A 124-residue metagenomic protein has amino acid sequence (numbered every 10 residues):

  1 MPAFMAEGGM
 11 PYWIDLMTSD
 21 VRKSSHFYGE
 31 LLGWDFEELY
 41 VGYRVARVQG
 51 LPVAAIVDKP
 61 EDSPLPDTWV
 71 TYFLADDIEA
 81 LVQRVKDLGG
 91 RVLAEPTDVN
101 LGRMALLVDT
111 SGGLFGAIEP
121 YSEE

Functional and structural regions predicted by a protein language model:
M1-E7, V82, K86-E124: Vicinal oxygen chelate
M1-M5, T18, A55-P60: Short amphipathic alpha-helical segments, especially helix-boundary/capping motifs
P2-A3, Y12, E38, K59 (+1 more regions): Generic detector of short alpha-helix boundary/capping microenvironments and adjacent low-complexity segments
A6-P52, D87: Core segments of cupin and vicinal oxygen chelate
P11-S19, V45, K59-K86, R103-V108: Vicinal oxygen chelate
S19, S24-S25, S63, S111 (+1 more regions): Generic serine detector
L32-T68, L114-Y121: Conserved short beta-strand elements that form part of the metal-binding/catalytic scaffold of enzyme active sites
